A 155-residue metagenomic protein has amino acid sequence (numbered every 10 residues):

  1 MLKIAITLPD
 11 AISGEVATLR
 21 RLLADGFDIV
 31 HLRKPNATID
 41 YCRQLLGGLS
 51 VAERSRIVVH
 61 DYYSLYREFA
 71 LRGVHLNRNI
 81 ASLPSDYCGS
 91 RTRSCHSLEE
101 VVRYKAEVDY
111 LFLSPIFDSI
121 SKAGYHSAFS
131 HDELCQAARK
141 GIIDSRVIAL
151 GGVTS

Functional and structural regions predicted by a protein language model:
M1-H75, N79-Y110, Q136, I143-S145 (+1 more regions): Conserved N-terminal beta1-alpha1 strand-loop-helix module at the mouth
D109-S155: Active-site/ligand-binding-proximal alpha/beta "capping" segment
